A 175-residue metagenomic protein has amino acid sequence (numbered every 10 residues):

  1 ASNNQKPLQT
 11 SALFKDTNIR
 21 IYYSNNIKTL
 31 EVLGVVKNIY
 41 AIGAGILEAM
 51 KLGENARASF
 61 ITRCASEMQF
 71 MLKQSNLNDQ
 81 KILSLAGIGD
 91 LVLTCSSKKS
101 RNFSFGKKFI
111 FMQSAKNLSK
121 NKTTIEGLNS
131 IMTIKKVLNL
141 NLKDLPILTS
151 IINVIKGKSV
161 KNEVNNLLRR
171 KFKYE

Functional and structural regions predicted by a protein language model:
A1-K81: Internal alpha-helical scaffold of NAD(P)-dependent oxidoreductase catalytic cores
S24-I27, K37, A44-E48, K73-L83 (+1 more regions): NAD(P)-dependent Rossmann-like dehydrogenase/reductase catalytic/cofactor-binding core
